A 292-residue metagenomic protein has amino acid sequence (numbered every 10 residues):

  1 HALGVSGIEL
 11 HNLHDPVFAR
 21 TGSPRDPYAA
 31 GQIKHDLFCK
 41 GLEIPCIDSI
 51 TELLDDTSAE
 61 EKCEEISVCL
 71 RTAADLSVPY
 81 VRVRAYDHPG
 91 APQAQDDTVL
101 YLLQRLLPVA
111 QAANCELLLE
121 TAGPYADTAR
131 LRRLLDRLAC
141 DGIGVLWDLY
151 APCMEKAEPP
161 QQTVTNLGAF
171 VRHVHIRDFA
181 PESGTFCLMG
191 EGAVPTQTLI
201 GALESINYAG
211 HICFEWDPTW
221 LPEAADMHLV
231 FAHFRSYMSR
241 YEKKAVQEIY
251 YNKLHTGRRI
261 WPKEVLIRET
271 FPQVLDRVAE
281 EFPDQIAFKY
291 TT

Functional and structural regions predicted by a protein language model:
H1-S6, G31-K34, F38, S77 (+2 more regions): Histidine-acidic metal/acid-base catalytic patches
L3, I8-V17, P45-I50: Short, conserved active-site loops that position catalytic residues or coordinate cofactors/metal ions across diverse
E9, C46-D48, R82, L118 (+2 more regions): Conserved beta-strand positions in the central sheet of alpha/beta enzyme cores
E9-K34, Y86-A91, G184: Glycine-rich, proline-tolerant flexible connector loops at the mouths of alpha/beta enzymes
R20-P24, D56-E61, P92-D97, K156-E158 (+2 more regions): Short, solvent-exposed loop/turn segments at secondary-structure boundaries
G31-Q32, D36-C46, E52-V145, M154: Active-site acidic/histidine proton-transfer and metal-coordination neighborhood in alpha/beta enzyme cores
S239, V246-T292: N-lobe entry segment of adenylate-forming
